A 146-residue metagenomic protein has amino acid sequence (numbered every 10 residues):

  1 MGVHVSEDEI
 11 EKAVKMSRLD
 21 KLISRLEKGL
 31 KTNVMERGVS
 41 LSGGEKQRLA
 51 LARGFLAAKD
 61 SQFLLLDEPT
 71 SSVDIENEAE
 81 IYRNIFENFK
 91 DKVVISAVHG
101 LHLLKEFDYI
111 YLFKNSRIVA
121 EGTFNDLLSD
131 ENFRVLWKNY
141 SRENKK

Functional and structural regions predicted by a protein language model:
M1-E36, R83, D91: ABC ATPase nucleotide-binding domain helical subdomain, centered on the C-loop/LSGGQ "ABC signature"
G2, H99-G100: Catalytic "switch" loops of ABC-type ATPases
D20-L49, R53-F55, S61-Q62, L66-P69 (+2 more regions): ABC-fold ATPase nucleotide-binding domain signature/coupling loops
R25, R83, G100, K105-K146: C-terminal portion of ABC ATPase nucleotide-binding domains
G43, D74-A79, E121: Conserved D-loop-proximal element of ABC-family nucleotide-binding domains
E78-K90, H102: Helical segment within the ABC ATPase nucleotide-binding domain
D91-H99: Conserved H-loop
